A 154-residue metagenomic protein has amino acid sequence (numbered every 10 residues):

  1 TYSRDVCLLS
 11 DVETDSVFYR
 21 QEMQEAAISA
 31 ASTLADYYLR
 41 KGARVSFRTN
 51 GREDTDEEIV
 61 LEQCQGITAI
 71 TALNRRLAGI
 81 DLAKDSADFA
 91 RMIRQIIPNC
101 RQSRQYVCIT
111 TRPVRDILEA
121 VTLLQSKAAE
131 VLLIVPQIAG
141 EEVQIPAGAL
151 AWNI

Functional and structural regions predicted by a protein language model:
T1-I154: Exposed, interaction-prone extracellular/peripheral surfaces
